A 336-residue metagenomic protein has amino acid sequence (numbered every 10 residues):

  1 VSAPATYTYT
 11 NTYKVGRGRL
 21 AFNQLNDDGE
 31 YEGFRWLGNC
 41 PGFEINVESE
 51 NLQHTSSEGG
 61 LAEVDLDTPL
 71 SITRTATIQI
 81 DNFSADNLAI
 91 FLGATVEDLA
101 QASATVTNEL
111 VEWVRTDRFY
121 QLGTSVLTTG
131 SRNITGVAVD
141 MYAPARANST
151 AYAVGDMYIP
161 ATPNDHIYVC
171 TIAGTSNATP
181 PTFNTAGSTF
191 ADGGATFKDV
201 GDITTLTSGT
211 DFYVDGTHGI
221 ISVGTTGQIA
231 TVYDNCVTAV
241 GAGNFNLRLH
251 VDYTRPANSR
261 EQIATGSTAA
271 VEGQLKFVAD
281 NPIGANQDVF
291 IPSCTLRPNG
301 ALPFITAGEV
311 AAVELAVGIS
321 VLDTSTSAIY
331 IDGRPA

Functional and structural regions predicted by a protein language model:
S2-A143, A151, M157-A161, V169-T171 (+2 more regions): Signature of extracytoplasmic/envelope-associated structural regions
T175: Short Cys/His-rich micro-motifs in 6-15 aa windows
